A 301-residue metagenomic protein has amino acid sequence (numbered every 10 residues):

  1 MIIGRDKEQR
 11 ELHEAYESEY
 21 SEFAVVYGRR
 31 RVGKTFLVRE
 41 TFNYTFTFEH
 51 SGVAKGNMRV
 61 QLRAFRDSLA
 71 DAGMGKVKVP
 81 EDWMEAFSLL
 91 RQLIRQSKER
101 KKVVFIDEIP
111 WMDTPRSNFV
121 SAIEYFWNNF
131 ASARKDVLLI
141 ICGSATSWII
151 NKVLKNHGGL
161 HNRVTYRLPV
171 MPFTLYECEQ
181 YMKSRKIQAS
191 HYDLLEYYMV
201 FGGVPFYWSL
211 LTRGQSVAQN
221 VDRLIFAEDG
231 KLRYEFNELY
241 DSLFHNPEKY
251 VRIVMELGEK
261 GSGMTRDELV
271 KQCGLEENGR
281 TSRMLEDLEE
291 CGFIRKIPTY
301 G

Functional and structural regions predicted by a protein language model:
M1-G301: Phosphate-binding site recognition
